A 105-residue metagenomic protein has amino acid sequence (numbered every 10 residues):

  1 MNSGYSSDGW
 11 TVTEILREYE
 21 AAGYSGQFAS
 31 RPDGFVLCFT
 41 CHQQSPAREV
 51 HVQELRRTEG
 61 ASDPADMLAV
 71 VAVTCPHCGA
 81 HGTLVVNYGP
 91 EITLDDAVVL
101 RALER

Functional and structural regions predicted by a protein language model:
M1-R105: Polybasic/polar functional segments that serve as interface/processing modules
